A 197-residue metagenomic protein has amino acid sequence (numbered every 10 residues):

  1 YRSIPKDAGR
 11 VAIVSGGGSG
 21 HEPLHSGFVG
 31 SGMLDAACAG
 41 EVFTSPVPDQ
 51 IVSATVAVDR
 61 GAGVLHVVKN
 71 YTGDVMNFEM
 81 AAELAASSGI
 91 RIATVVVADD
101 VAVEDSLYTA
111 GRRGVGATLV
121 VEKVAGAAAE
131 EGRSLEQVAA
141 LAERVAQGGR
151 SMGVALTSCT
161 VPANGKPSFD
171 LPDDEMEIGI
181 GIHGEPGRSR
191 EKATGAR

Functional and structural regions predicted by a protein language model:
Y1-I13: N-terminal amphipathic/basic leader segments beginning at the initiator methionine
V11-G18, L34-A37, G63-T72, E79-A82 (+2 more regions): Short glycine-rich or small-residue beta-strand-to-loop segments that form or flank ligand, phosphate, metal/Fe-S
G16-V29, E175, I182-G187: Conserved phosphate/anionic-ligand binding catalytic regions in large, soluble enzymes, centered on
G20, A39-D49, K69-G73, Y108-G116: Alpha-helix capping and helix-loop boundary segments enriched in small/acidic/polar residues
H21, F28-G61, A196: Glycine-rich oxoanion-binding loops at beta->alpha junctions
F28-A36, A81-R91, R112: A glycine- and small-aliphatic-rich helix-loop capping segment at beta-alpha/alpha-beta transitions that lines
D59-G61, G73-F78, G89-A139, R144-S151: Active-site histidine-anchored catalytic micro-motif
V103, A129-R197: Mixed-charge interfacial surface used for oligomerization/domain docking and macromolecular partner engagement
